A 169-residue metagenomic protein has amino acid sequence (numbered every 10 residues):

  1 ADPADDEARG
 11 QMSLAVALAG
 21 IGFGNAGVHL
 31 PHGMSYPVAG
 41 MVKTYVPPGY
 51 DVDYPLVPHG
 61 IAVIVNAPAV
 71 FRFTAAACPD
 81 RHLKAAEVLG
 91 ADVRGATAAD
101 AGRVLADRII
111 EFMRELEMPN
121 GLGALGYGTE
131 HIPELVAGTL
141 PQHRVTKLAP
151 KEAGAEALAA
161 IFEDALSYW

Functional and structural regions predicted by a protein language model:
A1-R103, D107: Active-site segments that bind and position negatively charged phosphate/pyrophosphate groups
A86-W169: C-terminal charged capping/lid subdomain of soluble metabolic enzymes
